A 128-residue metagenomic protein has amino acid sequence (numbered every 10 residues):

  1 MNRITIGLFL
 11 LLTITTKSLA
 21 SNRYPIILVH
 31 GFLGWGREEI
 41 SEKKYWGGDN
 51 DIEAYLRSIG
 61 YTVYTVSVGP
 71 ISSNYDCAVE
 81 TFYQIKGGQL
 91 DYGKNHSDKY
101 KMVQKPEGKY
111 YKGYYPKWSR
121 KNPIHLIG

Functional and structural regions predicted by a protein language model:
N2-L8: Sec-dependent signal peptide recognition, specifically the positively charged N-region followed immediately by
T15-T16: N-terminal signal peptide c-region/cleavage motif recognized by signal peptidases
L19-I127: N-terminal non-catalytic accessory region
